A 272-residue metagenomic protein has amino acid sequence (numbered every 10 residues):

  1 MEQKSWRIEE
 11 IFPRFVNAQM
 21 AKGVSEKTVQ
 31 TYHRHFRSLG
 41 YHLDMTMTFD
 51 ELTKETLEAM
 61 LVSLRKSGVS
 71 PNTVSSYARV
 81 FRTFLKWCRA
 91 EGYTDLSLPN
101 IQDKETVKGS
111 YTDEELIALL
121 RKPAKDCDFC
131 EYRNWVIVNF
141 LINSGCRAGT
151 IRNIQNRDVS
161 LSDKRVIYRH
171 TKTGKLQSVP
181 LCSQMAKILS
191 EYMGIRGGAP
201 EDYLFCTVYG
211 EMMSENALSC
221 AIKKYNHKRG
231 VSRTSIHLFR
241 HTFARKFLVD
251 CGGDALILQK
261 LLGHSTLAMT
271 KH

Functional and structural regions predicted by a protein language model:
M1-H272: Conserved catalytic core of the tyrosine transesterase superfamily
